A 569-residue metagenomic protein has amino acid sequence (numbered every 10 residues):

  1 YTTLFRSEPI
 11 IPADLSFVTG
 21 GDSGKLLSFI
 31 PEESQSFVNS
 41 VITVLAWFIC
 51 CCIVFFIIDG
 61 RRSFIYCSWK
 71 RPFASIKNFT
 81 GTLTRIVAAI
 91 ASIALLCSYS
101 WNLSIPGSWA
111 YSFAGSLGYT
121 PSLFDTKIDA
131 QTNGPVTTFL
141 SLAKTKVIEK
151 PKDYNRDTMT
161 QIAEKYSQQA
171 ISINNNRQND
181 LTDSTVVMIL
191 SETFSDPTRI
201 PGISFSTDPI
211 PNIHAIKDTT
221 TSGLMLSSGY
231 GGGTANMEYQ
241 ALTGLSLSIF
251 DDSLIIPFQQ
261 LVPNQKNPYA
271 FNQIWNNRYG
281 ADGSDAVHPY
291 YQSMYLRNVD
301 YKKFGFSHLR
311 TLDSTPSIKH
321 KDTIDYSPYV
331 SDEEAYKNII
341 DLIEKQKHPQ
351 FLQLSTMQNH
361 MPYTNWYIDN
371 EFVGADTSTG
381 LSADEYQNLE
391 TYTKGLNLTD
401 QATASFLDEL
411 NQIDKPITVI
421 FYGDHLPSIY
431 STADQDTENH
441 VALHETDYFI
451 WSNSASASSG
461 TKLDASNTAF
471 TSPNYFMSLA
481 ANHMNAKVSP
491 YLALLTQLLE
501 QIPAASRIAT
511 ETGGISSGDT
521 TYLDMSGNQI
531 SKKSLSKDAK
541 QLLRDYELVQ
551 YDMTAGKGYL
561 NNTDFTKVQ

Functional and structural regions predicted by a protein language model:
Y1-T126: Transmembrane and membrane-interface helices of multi-pass, inner-membrane envelope-modifying transferases
E8-D14, K152-R156, T311, S331: A diffuse structural propensity rather than consistent per-protein peaks
D14, L26, W69-V87, V187-P201 (+1 more regions): An N-terminal domain-start capping segment
L15, T132-V136, R156-M159, I210 (+2 more regions): Alpha-helix initiation and N-capping motif
D22-L26, I30, S34, L117-I128 (+9 more regions): Generic secondary-structure transition motif, activating predominantly at the C-termini of alpha-helices
W101-M188: Membrane-interface segments at or immediately adjacent to transmembrane helices that form the boundary between
I171-D180, L190-S191, D196-Q569: Solvent-exposed soluble domains appended to multi-pass membrane proteins
